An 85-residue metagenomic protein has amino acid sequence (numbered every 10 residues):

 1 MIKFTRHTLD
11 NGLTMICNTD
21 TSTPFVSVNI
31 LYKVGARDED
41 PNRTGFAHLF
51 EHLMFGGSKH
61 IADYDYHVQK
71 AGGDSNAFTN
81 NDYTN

Functional and structural regions predicted by a protein language model:
M1-P24: N- or domain-start disorder-to-order transition segments that initiate the globular core
S27-N85: M16/MPP (pitrilysin/insulinase) zinc-metallopeptidase core fold and M16-derived inactive scaffolds
